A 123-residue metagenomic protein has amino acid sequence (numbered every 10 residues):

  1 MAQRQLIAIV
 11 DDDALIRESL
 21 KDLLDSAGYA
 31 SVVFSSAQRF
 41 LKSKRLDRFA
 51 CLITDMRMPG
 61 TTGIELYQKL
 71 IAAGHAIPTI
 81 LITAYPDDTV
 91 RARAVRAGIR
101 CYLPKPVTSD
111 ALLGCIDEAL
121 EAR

Functional and structural regions predicted by a protein language model:
A14-V32: Two-component/phosphorelay signaling modules centered on CheY-like receiver
V33-C51: Acidic, metal-coordinating helix/loop segments flanking the phosphotransfer/catalytic sites of two-component signaling
S35-S36, T62-E65: Acidic catalytic/metal-coordinating carboxylates
T54-D55: Active-site T/S-Asp motif of two-component receiver
M58: Receiver (REC) domain active-site loop signature in two-component systems and cognate sites in sensor histidine kinases
E65, P86-C101: Alpha4 helix (beta4-alpha4-beta5 surface) of REC/receiver domains from two-component response regulators
T89, V107-I116: C-terminal output helix
